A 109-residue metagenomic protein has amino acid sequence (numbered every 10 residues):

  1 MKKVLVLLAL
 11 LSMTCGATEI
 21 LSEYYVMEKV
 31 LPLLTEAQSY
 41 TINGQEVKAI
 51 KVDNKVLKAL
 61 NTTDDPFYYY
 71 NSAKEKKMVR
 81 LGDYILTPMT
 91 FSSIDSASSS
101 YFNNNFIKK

Functional and structural regions predicted by a protein language model:
V4-M13: Sec-dependent N-terminal signal peptides
T14, F102: Residue-level marker of positions within ordered structural domains that often coincide with functionally constrained
T18-M89, N104, K108-K109: A motif-centric signal for short, conserved binding hotspots located in accessible loops or intrinsically disordered
M89-Y101: Conserved SET/PR-domain catalytic core that frames the SAM/AdoMet-binding pocket
